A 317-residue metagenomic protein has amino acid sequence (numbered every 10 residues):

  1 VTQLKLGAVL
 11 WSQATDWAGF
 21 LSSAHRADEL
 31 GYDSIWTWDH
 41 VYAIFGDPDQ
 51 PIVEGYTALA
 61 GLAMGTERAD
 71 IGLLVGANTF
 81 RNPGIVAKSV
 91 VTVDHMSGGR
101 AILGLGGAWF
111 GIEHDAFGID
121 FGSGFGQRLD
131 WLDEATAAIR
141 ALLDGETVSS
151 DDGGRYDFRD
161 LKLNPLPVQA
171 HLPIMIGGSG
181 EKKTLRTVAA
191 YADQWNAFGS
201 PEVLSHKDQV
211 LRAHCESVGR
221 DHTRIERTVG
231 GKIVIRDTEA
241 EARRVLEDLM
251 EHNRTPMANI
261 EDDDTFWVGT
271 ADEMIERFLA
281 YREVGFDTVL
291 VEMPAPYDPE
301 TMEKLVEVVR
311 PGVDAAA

Functional and structural regions predicted by a protein language model:
V1-A317: Active-site-adjacent structural elements that line small-molecule/cofactor binding pockets in enzymes
